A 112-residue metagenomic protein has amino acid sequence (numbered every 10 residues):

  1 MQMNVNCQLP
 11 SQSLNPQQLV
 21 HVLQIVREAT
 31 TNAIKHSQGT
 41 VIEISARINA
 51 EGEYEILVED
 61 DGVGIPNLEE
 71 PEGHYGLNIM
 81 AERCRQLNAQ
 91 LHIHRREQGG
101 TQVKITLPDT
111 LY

Functional and structural regions predicted by a protein language model:
M1-Y112: Coiled-coil dimerization/phosphotransfer module
